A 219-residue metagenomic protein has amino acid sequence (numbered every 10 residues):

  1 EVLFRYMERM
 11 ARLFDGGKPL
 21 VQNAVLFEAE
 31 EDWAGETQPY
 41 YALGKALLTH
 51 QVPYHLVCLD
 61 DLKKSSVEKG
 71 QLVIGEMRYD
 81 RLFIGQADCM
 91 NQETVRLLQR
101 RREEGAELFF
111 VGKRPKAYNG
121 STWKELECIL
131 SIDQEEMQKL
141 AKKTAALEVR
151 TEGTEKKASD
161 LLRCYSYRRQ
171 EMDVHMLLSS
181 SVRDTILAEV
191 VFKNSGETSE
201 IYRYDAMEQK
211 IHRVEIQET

Functional and structural regions predicted by a protein language model:
E1-T219: Carbohydrate-binding surfaces of carbohydrate-active enzymes
